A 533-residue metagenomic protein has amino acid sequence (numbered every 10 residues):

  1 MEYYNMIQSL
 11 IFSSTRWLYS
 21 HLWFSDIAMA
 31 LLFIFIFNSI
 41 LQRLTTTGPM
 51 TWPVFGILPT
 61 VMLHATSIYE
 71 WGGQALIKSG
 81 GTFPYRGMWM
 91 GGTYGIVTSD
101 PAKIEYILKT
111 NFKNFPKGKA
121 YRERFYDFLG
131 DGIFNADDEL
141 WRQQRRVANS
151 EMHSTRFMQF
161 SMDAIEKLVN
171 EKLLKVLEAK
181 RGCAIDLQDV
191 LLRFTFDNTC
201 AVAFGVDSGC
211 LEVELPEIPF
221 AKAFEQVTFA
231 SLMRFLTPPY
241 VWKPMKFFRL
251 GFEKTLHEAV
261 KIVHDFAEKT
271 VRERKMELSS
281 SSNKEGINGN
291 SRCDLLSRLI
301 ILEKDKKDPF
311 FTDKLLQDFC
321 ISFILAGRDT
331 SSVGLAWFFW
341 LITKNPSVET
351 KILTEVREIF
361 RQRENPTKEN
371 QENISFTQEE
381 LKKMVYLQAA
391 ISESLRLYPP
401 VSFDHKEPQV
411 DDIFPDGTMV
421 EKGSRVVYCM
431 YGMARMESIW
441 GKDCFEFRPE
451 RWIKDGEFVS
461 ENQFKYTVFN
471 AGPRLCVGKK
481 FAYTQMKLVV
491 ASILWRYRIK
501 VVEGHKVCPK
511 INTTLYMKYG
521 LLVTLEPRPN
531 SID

Functional and structural regions predicted by a protein language model:
E2-E139, Q143, A164-K175, A259 (+1 more regions): N-terminal membrane-proximal hinge/A-helix region immediately C-terminal to the signal-anchor transmembrane segment
E2-F35, R86-I96, R156-K167, L177-A201 (+7 more regions): Cytochrome P450
P59-F83, I262-K269, E372-T418, N530-S531: Conserved cytochrome P450 K-helix E-x-x-R motif and the immediately C-terminal K′/meander segment
S150, Q378, W452-M486, N512: Cytochrome P450 heme-thiolate "Cys pocket" and heme-binding signature region
H153-S154, T228, L232-M233, E258-L335 (+5 more regions): Conserved cytochrome P450 catalytic core segment spanning the I/J/K helices
T195, T199, F204, A259-A267 (+7 more regions): Central I-helix of cytochrome P450 enzymes
P346-V348, V426, K479-Y516, G520: Cytochrome P450 heme-binding "Cys pocket" and the immediately downstream C-terminal segment
Y398, Y428-E457: Conserved cytochrome P450 K-helix/beta-meander segment immediately N-terminal to the heme-binding cysteine loop
